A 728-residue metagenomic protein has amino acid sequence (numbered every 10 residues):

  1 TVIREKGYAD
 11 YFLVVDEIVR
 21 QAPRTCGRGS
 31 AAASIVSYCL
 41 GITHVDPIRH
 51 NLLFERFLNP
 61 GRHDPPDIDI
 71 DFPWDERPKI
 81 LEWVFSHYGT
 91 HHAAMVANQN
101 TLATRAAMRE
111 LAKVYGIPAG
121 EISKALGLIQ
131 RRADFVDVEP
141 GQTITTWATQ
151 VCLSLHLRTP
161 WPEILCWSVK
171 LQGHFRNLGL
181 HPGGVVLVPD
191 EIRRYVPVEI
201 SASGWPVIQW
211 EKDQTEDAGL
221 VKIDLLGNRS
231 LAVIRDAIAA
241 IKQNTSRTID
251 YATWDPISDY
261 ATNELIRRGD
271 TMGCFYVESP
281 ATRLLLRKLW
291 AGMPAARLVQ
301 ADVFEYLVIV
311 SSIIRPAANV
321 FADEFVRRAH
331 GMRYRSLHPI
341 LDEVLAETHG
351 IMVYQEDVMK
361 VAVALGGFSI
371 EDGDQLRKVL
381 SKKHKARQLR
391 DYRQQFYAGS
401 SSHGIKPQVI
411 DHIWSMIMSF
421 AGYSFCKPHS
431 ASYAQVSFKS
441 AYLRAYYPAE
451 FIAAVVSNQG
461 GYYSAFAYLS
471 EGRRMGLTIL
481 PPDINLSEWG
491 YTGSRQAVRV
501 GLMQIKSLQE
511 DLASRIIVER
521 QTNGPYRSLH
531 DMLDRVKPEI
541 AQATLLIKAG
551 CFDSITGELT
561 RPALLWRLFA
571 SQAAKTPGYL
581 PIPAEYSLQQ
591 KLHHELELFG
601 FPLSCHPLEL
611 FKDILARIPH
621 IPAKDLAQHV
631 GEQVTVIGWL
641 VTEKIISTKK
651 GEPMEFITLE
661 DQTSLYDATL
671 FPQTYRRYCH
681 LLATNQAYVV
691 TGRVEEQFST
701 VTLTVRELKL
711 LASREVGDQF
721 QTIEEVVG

Functional and structural regions predicted by a protein language model:
T1-G728: Noncatalytic, beta-rich nucleic-acid-contacting surfaces in large DNA/RNA-processing enzymes
